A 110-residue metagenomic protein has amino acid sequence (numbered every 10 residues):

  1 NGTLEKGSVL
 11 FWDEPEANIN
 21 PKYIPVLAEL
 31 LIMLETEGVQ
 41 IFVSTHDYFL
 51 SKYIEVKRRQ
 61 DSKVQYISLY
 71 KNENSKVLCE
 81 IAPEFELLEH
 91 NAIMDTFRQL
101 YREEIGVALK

Functional and structural regions predicted by a protein language model:
N1-W12, K22-I24: GG-anchored amphipathic helix commonly corresponding to the ABC/SMC/Rad50 NBD signature/C-loop
D13-E14, T45: Conserved acidic E/D residue at the C-terminus of a beta-strand in Rossmann-like folds
A17-P21: Conserved D-loop-proximal element of ABC-family nucleotide-binding domains
P25-K110: C-terminal lobe/lid and adjacent interdomain/linker elements of RecA-like ASCE P-loop ATPase modules
